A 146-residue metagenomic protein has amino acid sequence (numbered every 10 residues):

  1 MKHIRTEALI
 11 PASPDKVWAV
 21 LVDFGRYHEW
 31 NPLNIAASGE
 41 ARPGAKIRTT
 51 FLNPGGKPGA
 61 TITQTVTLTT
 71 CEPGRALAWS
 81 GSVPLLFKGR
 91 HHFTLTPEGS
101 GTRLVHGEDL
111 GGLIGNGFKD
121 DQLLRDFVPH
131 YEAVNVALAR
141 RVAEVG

Functional and structural regions predicted by a protein language model:
M1-L9, E98, R140, E144-G146: Hydrophobic-ligand-binding modules of eukaryotic lipid transfer/binding families
M1-R42: Hydrophobic ligand-binding cavity/cleft-lining segments
V17-L21, Y27, I47-T49, L68 (+3 more regions): Hydrophobic pocket/interface hotspot
S38, G55-R103, D109-I114, R140-E144: Hydrophobic-ligand binding "helix-grip"
G44-T49, G59: Secreted/surface-exposed cysteine- and glycine-rich disulfide frameworks
L110-G146: A conserved amphipathic terminal alpha-helix motif
